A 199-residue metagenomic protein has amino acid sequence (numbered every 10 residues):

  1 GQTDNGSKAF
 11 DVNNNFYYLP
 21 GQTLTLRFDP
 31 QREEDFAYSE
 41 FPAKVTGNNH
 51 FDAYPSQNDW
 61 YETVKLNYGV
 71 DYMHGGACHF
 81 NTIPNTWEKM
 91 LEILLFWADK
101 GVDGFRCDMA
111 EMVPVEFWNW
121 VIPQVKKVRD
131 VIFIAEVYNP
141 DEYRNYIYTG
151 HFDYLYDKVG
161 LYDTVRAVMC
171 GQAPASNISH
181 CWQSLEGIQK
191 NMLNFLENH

Functional and structural regions predicted by a protein language model:
G1-K89, I93-F96, Y143-R144, C170: Substrate-binding/active-site clefts of carbohydrate-active enzymes
Q2-S7, D11-N14, Y18, L24-T25 (+2 more regions): Active-site-proximal helices and loops of the catalytic beta/alpha 8
H199: Histidine-centered active-site/metal-ligand motif
